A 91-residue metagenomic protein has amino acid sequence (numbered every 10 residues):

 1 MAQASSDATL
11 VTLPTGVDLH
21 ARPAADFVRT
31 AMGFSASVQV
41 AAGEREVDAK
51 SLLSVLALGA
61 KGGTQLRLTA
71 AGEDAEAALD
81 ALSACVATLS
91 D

Functional and structural regions predicted by a protein language model:
A2-S6, L66-L68, D74-D91: C-terminal binding/interaction regions
S5-T15: Short amphipathic
G16, K61, L82-C85: Low-complexity, intrinsically disordered/propeptide-like segments
L19-A21, A25-E73, A78: Amphipathic, hydrophobic secondary-structure cores in small proteins
